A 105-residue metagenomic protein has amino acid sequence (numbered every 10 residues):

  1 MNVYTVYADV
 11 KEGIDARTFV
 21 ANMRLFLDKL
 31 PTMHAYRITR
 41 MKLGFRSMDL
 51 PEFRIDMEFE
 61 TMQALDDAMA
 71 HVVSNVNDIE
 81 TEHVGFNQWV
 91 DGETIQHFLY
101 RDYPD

Functional and structural regions predicted by a protein language model:
M1-D9: Active-site-flanking beta-strand signature of metal-NTP-handling nucleotidyl enzymes and homologous cyclase-like
M1-N2, R46-D49: Short, flexible turn/loop "capping" segments at secondary-structure junctions
V6, I55-M57: Conserved RNP beta-strands of RNA recognition motif
D9-F19: Short, surface-exposed ligand-recognition loops at beta-strand->loop->(often short) alpha-helix junctions that present
L25-A35, M48-D49, E58-H97, Y103-D105: An amphipathic, aromatic/His-enriched active-site/gating alpha helix that lines ligand/cofactor pockets
T39-F45: Short, solvent-exposed loop/turn elements at beta->coil junctions and helix N-caps that rim active or binding pockets
P51-F53: Residues on conserved beta-strands of the protein kinase catalytic domain
